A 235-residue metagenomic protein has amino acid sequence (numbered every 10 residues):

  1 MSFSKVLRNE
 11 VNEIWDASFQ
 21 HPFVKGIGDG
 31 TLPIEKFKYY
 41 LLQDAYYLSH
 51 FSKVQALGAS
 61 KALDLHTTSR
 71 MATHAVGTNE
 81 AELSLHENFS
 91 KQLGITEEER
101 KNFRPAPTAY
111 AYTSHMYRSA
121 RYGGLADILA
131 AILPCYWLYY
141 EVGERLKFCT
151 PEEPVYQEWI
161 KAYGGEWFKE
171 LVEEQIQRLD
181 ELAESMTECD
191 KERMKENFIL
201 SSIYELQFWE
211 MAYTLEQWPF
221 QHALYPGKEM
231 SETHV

Functional and structural regions predicted by a protein language model:
S2-K5, Y112-R118, L125, E210 (+2 more regions): Hydrophobic alpha-helical segments
R8-L32, F51, I176-S185: Short alpha-helical hairpin
N12-A17, L32-K61, A81, A130-Y140 (+1 more regions): Alpha-helical bundle segments that constitute or directly flank the non-heme di-iron/ferroxidase center
P22-E35, S52-R70, R121: Helix-loop segments that flank and shape redox-cofactor active sites
Y39, Q43-H50, T73-G77, R193 (+2 more regions): A non-catalytic, amphipathic alpha-helix used as a structural packing/dimerization or gating element in enzyme scaffolds
H66-E170, I199, I203: Active-site-proximal alpha-helical scaffolds that flank and shape metal-associated catalytic sites
F168-I199: Long amphipathic all-alpha helical oligomerization modules
K195-M230, V235: Acidic, carboxylate-rich catalytic segments that either coordinate divalent cations
